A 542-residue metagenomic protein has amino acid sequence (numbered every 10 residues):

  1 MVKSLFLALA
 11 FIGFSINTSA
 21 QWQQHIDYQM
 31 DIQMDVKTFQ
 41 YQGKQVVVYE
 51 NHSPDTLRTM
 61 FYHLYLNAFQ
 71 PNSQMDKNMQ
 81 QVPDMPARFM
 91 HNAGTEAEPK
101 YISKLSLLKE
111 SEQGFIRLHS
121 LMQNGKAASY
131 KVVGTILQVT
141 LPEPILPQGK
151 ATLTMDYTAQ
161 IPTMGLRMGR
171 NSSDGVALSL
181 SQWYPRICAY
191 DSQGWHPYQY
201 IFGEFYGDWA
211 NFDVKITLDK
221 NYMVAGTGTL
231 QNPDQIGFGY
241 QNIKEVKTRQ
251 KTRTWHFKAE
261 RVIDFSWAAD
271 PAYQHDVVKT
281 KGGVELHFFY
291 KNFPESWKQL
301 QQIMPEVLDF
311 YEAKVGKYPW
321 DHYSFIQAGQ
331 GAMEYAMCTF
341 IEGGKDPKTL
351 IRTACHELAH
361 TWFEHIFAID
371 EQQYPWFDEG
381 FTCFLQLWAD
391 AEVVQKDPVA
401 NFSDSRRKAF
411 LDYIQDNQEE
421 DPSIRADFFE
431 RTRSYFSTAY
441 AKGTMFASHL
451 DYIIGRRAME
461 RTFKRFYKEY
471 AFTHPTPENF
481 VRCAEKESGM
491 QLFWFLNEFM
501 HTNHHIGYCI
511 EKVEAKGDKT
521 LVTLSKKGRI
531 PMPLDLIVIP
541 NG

Functional and structural regions predicted by a protein language model:
T18-Q42, P54, P71, L492-W494 (+1 more regions): N-terminal, polar/Ser/Thr-rich
H25-I26, L64, F257, E285-S525: Hydrophobic alpha-helical and helix-loop surface patches within well-folded domains that function as non-catalytic
Q45-V47, N51, Y62-L64, G149-T163 (+2 more regions): Short, hydrophobic/aromatic-enriched beta-strand segments in well-ordered soluble domains
Y49-S53, L524-G528: Asparagine-centered strand-capping/turn motif at beta-strand->loop junctions
E50, T56, F89-H91, E96-G175 (+1 more regions): A surface-exposed beta-strand-loop module
T59-K126, L178-S181, T217, N221-Y222 (+1 more regions): Solvent-exposed beta-hairpin/edge-strand motifs
Q74-P86, T158-F212: Glycine/proline-rich low-complexity spacer/linker segments in large multi-domain proteins
I187-G194, I201-C355, F384: Hydrophobic helix-coil surface modules that form long, contiguous segments used for peptide/substrate interaction
